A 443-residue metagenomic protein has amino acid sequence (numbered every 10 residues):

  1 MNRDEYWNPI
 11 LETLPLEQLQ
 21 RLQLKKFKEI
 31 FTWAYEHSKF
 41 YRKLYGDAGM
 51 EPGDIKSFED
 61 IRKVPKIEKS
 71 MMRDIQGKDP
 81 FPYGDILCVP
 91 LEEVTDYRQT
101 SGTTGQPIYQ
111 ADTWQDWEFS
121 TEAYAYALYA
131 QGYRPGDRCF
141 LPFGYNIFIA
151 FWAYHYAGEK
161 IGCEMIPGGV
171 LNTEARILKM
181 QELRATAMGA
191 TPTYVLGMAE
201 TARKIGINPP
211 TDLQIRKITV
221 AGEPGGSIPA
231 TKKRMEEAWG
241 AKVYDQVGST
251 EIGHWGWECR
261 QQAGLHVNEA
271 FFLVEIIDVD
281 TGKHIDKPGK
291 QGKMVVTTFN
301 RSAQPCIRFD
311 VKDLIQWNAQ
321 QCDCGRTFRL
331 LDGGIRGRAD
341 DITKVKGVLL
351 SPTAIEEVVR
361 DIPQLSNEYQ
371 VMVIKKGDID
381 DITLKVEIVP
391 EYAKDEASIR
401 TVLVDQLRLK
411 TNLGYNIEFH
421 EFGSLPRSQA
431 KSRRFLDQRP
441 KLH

Functional and structural regions predicted by a protein language model:
M1-Q99, G105-E122, Y126-A130, D378-K385 (+3 more regions): Nucleotide 5′-phosphate-binding alpha/beta core
A34, T100-T103, C139, M188 (+1 more regions): Conserved S/T- and glycine-rich ATP-binding loop of Class I adenylate-forming
W114-A127, R138-G197: AMP-binding/adenylate-forming
Y133-D137: Short helix-loop-beta connector
R138, I205-G226: Conserved helix-loop-beta element of the AMP-binding
M188, V295, F299-L413, A430: AMP-binding/adenylate-forming catalytic core of the ANL superfamily
V195-Q214, K233-E236: Adenylate-forming
V220, G225-S227, T231-Q321: Conserved AMP-binding/adenylate-forming
